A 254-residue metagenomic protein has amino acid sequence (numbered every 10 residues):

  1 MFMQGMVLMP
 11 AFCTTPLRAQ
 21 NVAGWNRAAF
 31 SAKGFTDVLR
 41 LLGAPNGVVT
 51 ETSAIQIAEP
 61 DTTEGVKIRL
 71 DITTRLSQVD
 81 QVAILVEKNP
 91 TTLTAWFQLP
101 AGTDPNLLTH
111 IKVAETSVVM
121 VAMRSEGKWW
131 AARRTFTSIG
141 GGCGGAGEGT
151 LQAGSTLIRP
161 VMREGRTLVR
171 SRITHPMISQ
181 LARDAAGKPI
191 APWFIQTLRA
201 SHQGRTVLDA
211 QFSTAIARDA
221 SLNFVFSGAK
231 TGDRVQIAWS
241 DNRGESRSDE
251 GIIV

Functional and structural regions predicted by a protein language model:
M1-Q20: N-terminal export signals
V22-T63, T92-Q98, T137-I173, M177 (+1 more regions): Transition segment at domain starts
Q81-L85, T197-S201, A238: Beta-strand signatures of extracellular beta-sandwich domains
A101-L107, A215-N223: Aromatic sugar-binding surface patches on proteins that engage polysaccharides or sugar-phosphate polymers
I111-T116, F226-G232: Surface-exposed, short loops/turns at beta-strand junctions within beta-sandwich domains
S117-S125, D233-D241: Short, aromatic- and glycine-rich surface loops/edge beta-strands on solvent-exposed regions
E126-A132, S240-S248: Short acidic/polar inter-strand loop motif in beta-rich domains
I173-I190: Short amphipathic, basic-aromatic surface patches that mediate peripheral association with negatively charged
